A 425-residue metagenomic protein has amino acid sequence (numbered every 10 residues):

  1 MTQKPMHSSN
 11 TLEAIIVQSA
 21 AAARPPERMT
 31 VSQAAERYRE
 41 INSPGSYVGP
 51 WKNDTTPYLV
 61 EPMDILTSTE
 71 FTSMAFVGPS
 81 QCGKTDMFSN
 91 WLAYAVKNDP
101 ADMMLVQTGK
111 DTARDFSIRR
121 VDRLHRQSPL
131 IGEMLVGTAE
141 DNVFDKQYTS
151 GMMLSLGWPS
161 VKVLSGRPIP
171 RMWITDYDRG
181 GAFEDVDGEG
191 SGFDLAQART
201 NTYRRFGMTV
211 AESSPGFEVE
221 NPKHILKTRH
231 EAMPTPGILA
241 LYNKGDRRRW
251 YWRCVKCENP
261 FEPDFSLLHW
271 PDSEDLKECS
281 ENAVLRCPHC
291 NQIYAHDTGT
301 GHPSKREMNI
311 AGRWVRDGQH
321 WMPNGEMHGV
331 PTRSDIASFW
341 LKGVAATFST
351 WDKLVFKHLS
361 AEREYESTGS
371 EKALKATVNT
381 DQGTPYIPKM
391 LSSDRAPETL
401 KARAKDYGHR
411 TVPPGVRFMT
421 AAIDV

Functional and structural regions predicted by a protein language model:
T2-D297, S304-I423: Phosphate/NTP-binding elements of NTP-utilizing enzymes
